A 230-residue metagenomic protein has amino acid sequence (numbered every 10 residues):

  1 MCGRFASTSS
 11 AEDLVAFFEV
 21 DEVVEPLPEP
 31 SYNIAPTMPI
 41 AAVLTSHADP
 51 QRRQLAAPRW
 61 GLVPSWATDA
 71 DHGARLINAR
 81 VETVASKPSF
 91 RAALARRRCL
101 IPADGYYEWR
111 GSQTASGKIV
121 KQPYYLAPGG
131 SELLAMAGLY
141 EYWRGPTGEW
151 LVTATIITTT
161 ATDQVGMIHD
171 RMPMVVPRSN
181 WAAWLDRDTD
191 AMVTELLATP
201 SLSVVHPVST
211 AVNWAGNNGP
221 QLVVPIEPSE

Functional and structural regions predicted by a protein language model:
M1-E230: Short linear sequence motif anchored by a di-proline
